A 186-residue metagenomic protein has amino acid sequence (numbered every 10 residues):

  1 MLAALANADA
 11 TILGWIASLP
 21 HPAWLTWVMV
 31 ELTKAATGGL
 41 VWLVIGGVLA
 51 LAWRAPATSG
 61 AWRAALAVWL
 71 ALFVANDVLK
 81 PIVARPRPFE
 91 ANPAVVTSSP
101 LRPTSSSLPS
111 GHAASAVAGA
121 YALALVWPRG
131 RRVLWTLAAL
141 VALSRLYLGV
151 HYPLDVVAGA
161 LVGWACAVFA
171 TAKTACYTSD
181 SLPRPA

Functional and structural regions predicted by a protein language model:
M1-N7, V48, T58, W62 (+1 more regions): Multi-pass membrane proteins that catalyze or facilitate reactions on polyprenyl-/lipid-phosphate substrates and their
M1-W42, N76-S105, P183-A186: N-terminal transmembrane-helix/juxtamembrane module of multi-pass inner/ER membrane proteins
W24, P56-A61, V126-V133: Membrane-helix interface segments
A36, L40, L66-L70, V74 (+4 more regions): Hydrophobic, lipid-facing residues on alpha-helical transmembrane segments of integral membrane proteins
I45-A75: Interfacial segments of alpha-helical transmembrane regions
G46-A50, A75, L79-A84, A124 (+1 more regions): Membrane-water interface at transmembrane helix exits
L66-K80, R132-R145: Small-polar-interrupted transmembrane alpha-helices in polytopic inner-membrane proteins
A94-A186: Membrane-embedded catalytic cores of phosphoryl/pyrophosphoryl-handling enzymes
